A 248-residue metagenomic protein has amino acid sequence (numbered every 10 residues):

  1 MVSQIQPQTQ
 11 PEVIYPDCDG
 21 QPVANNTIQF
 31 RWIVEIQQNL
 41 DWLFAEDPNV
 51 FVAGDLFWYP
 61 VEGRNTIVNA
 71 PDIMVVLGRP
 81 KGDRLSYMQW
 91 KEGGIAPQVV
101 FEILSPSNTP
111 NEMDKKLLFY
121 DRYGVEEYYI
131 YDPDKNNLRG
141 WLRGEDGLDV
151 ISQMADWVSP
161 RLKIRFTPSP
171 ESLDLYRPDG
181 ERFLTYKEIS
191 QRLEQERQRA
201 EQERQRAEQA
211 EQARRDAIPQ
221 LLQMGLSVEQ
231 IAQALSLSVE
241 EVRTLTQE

Functional and structural regions predicted by a protein language model:
M1-N49: Charged, glycine-rich intrinsically disordered N-terminal tails and low-complexity linkers that flank
V2-T9, D17-Q21, W42, W58-P71 (+7 more regions): C-terminal interaction segment
E46-W58: A short acidic/basic microdomain associated with nuclease active sites
F51-A53, Y129-D132: A structural signal for short, well-ordered beta-strand segments and their strand-loop junctions that often border
T246: DNA major-groove recognition helix of helix-turn-helix
